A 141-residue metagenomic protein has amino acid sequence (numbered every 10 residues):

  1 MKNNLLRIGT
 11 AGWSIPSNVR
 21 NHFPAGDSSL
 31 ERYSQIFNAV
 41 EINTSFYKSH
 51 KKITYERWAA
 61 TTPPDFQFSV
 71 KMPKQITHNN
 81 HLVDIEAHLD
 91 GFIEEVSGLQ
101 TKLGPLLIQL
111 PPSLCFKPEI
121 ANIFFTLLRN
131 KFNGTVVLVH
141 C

Functional and structural regions predicted by a protein language model:
M1-C141: Residues lining hydrophobic/aromatic ligand-binding pockets adjacent to catalytic sites
